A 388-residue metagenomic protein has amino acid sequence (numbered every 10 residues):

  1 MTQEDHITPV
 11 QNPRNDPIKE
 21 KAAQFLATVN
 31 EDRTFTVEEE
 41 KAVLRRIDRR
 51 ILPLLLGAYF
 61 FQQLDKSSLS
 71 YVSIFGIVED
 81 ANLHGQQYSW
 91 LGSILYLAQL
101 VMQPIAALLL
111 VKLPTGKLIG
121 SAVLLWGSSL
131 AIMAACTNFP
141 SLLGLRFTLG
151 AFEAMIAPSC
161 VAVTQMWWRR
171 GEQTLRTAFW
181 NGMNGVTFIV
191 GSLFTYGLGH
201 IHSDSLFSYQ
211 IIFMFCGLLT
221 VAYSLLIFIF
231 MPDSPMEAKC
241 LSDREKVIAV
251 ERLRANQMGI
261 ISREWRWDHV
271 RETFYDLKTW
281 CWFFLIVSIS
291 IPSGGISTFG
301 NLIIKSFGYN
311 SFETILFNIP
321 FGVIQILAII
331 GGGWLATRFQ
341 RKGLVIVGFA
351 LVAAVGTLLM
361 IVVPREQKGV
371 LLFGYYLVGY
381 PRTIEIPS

Functional and structural regions predicted by a protein language model:
M1-L69, E79: Cytosolic juxtamembrane N-terminal segment immediately preceding the first transmembrane helix of multi-pass
D65, A81-N82, I105, L113-P114 (+7 more regions): Helix-breaking motifs and short loop linkers at transmembrane-helix boundaries and internal kinks in secondary membrane
S67, Y96-P104, A154, I189 (+1 more regions): Residue-level signature of mid-helix packing/kink "hotspots" within the transmembrane helices of 12-pass Major
S70-V101: Extracellular/periplasmic helix-loop-helix junction of adjacent transmembrane segments in MFS-like secondary
S70-Y71, D268-G333: Extracytoplasmic gate region of multi-pass secondary transporters
L100-P140: Conserved MFS/SLC helix-loop-helix module at the cytosolic interface between two early adjacent transmembrane helices
L124-T137, L351-R365, G379: C-terminal ends and interior cores of transmembrane alpha-helices in multi-pass membrane transporters/permeases
R170-N184, H202-E272: Central mid-sequence intracellular linker of multi-pass
